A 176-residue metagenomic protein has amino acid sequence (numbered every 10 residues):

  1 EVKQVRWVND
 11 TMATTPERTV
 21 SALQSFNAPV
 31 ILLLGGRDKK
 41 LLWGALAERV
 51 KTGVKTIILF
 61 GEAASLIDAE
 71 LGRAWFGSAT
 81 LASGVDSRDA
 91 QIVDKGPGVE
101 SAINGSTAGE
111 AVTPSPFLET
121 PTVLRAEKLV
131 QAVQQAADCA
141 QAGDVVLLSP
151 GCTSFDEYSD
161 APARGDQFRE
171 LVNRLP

Functional and structural regions predicted by a protein language model:
V2-R6, T11-P176: ATP-dependent carboxylate-amine ligase
